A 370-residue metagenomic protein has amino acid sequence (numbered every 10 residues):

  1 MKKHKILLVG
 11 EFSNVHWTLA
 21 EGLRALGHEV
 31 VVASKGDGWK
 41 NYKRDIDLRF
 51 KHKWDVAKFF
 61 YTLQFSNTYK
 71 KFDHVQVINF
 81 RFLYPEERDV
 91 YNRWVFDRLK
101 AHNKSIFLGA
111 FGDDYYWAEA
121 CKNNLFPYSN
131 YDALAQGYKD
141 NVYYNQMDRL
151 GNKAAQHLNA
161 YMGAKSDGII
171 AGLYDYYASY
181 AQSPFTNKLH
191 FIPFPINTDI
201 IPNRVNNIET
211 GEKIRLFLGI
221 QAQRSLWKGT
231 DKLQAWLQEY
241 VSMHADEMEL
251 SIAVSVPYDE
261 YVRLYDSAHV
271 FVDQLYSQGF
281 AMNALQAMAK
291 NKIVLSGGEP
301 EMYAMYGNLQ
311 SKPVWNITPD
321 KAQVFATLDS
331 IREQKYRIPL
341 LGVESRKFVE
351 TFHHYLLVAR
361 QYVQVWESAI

Functional and structural regions predicted by a protein language model:
Y69-K71, W94-A101, Y131-I169: Membrane-proximal helix-turn-helix segments that form the acceptor-binding/catalytic region of lipid-linked
W117-A118, Q146-L189, A235: A short, active-site helix/loop in glycosyltransferases that binds the activated sugar's phosphate group
H190-K228, Q234: Conserved donor-binding/catalytic core segment of Leloir-type glycosyltransferases
H269, N291: A short alpha->beta transition loop at the rim of the catalytic pocket in nucleotide-sugar-dependent
Y276: Aromatic "clamp/platform" in nucleotide-sugar-dependent glycosyltransferases that forms part of the donor/acceptor
I293-P300: Short hydrophobic beta-strand element within catalytic cores of glycosyltransferases and related nucleotide-activated
Y303-L328: Change "using UDP/GDP/dTDP sugars" to "using nucleotide sugars
E333-E367: A charged, aromatic-enriched C-terminal amphipathic alpha-helix characteristic of glycosyltransferases across folds
